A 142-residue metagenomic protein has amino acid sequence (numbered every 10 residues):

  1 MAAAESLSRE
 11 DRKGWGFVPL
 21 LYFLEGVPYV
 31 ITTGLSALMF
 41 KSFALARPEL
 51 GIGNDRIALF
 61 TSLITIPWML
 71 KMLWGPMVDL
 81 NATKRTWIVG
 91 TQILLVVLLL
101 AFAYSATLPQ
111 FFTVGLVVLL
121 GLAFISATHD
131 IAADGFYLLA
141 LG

Functional and structural regions predicted by a protein language model:
A3-W68, V78: Helix-loop boundary and gating motifs at the non-cytosolic
V18, Q110-L119: Short hydrophobic/alpha-helical segments at membrane-entry points of transmembrane helices in Major Facilitator
L21, I88-L98, V118, I125: Residue-level signature of the transmembrane alpha-helical cores of Major Facilitator Superfamily-type secondary
G26, V30, A123-I131: Small-residue-rich segments within alpha-helical transmembrane domains of MFS-like 12-TM solute carriers
S36, S126-L141: Intracellular juxtamembrane helix-capping segments at the cytosolic ends of symmetry-related transmembrane helices
W68-G75, S126, D130: Central hydrophobic cores of alpha-helical transmembrane segments in multi-pass inner-membrane proteins across all
L73-V78, A133, Y137: Hydrophobic/aromatic and small-residue hotspots that mark the transmembrane alpha-helices of Major Facilitator
P76, V89-F111: C-terminal ends and interior cores of transmembrane alpha-helices in multi-pass membrane transporters/permeases
